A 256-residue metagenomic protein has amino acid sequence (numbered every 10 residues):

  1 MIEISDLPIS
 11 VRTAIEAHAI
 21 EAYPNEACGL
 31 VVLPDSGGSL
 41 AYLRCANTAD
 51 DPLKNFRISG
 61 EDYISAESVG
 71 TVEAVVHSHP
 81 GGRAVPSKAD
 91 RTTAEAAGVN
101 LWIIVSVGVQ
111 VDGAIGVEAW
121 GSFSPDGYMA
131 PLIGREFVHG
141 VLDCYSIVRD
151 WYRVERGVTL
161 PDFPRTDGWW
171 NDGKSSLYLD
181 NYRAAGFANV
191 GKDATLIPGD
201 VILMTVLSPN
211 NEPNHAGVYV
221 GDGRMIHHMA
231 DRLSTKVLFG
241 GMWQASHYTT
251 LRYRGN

Functional and structural regions predicted by a protein language model:
M1-A74, G81-P125: Conserved beta-strand-loop surface patch within small alpha/beta domains used for substrate/adaptor or ligand engagement
H77-H79, H215: Histidine-centered divalent metal-coordination motifs
I104-V105, H228, Y253: Generic beta-sheet signal
L132-V138: Second-shell loop/turn segments in exported
V138-E155: Active-site nucleophilic cysteine motif
V158-W169: Short acidic alpha-helical/loop segments enriched in Asp/Glu that coordinate divalent cations
D167-T235, F239-G240: ...with weaker cross-activation on analogous glycine-rich loops/strands in unrelated enzymes
V237-N256: Glycine- and charge-enriched low-complexity intrinsically disordered segments
